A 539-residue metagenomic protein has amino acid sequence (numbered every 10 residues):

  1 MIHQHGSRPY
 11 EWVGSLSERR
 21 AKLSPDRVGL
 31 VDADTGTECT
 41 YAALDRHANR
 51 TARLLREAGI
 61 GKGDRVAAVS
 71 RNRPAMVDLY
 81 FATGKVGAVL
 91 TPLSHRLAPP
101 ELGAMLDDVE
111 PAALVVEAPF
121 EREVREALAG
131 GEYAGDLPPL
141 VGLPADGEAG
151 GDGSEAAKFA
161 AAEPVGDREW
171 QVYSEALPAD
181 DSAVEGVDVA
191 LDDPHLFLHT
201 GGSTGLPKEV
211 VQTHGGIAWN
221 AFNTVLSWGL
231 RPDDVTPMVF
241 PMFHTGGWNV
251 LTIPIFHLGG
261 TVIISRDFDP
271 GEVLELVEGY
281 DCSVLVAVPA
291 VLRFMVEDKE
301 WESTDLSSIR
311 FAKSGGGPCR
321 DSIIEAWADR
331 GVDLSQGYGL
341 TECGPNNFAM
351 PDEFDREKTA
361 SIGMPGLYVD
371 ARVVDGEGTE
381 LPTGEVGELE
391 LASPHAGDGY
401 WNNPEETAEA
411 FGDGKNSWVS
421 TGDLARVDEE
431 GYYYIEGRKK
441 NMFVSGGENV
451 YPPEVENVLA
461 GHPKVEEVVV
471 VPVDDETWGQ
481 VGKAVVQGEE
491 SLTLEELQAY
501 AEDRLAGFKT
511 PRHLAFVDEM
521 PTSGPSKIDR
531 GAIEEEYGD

Functional and structural regions predicted by a protein language model:
R8-Y10, P25-V28, A149, K158-Q171 (+4 more regions): Conserved pre-ATP/AMP-binding loop-to-beta segment of ANL
D26-R73, V77-F81, A98-G103: Conserved AMP-binding/adenylate-forming core of the ANL superfamily
E38-A42, D188, H195-W219, D529: Conserved AMP-binding A3 loop
D45-R50, P178-A179, L191, V210-R231 (+3 more regions): Conserved structural elements of the adenylate-forming
L97, L114-V116, L285, S393 (+6 more regions): AMP-binding/adenylate-forming catalytic core of the ANL superfamily
A218-V235, F243-V284, D298-K299: Conserved AMP-binding/adenylation subdomain of ANL enzymes
C282-A287, V296-E357, D370, E377: Gly/Ser/Thr-rich phosphate-binding loop
M364-Y368, T379-A410, V450, L492: Conserved ATP/PPi-binding loop(s) of AMP-dependent carboxylate-activating enzymes
